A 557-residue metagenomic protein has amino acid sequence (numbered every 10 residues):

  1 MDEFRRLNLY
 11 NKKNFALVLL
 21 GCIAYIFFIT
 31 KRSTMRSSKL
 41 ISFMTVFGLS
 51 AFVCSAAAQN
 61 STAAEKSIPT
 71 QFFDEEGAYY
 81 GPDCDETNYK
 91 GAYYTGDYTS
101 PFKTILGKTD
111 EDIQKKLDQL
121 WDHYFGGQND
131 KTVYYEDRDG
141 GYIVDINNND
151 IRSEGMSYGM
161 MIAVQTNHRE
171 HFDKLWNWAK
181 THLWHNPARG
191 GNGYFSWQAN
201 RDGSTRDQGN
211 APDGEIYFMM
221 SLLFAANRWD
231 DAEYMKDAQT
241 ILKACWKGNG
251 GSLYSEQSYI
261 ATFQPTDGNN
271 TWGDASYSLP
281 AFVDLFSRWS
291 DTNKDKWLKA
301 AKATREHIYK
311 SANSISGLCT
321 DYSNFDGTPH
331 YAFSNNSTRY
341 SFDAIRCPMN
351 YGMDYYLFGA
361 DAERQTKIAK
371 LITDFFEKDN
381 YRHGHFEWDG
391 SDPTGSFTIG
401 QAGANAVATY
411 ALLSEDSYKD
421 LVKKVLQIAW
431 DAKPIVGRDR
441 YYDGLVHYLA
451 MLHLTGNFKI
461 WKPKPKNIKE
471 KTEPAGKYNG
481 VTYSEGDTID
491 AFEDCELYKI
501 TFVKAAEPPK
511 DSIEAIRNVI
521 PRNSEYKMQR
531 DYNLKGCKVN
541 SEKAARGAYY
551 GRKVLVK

Functional and structural regions predicted by a protein language model:
M1-V18, C22-Y25, T482, D487 (+1 more regions): C-terminal outer-membrane/trafficking sorting elements
T34-M44: Bacterial N-terminal signal peptides that target proteins for export
M44-F52: Bacterial N-terminal signal peptides
A56-A58, A63: Boundary at the C-terminal end of the N-terminal hydrophobic targeting segment
Y79-Q119, I146-S153, A188-N192, D207-D213 (+2 more regions): Extended ligand-binding clefts on enzyme/binding-domain cores
D118-Y158, A163-D207: Internal amphipathic alpha-helical repeat/solenoid segments
Y194-G209, P329-A332, Q427-D431: Acidic/His metal-coordination segments adjacent to aromatic residues that form catalytic metal sites in metalloenzymes
G390-P465: C-terminal functional modules
